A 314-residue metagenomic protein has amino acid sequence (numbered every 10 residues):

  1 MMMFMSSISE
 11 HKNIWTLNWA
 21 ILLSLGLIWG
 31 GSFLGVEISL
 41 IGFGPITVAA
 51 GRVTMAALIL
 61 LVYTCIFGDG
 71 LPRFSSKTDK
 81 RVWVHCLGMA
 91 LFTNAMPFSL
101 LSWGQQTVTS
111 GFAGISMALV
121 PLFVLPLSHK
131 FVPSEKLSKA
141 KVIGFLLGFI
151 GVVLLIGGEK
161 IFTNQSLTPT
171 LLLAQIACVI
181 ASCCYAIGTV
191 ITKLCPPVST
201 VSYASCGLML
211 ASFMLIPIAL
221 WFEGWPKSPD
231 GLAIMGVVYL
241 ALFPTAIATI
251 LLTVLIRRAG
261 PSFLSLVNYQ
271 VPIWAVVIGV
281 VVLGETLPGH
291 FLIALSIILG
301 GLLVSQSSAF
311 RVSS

Functional and structural regions predicted by a protein language model:
M1-L23, L119-C183, G224, H290 (+1 more regions): Juxtamembrane helix-loop boundary signature in multi-pass membrane transporters
F4-H11, G51-T54, L61, G68-D69 (+3 more regions): C-terminal-most transmembrane helix of multi-pass membrane proteins
L23-G31, G35, V62-Y63, V84-T107 (+7 more regions): Hydrophobic alpha-helical transmembrane segments of multi-pass membrane transport proteins, especially secondary
L27-L58, T109-G111, I187-L210: Juxtamembrane helix-loop-helix junctions in multi-pass membrane proteins
S39, V48, R52, G104 (+7 more regions): Hydrophobic/aromatic residues within transmembrane alpha-helices of multi-pass small-molecule transporters
G51-R52, M89, S116-L119, A140-I143 (+3 more regions): Hydrophobic core positions of alpha-helical segments in small-molecule transporters and transporter systems
V62-C86, T107, P133-K136: Membrane-helix interface linkers and caps
V82-L87, K136-F149, V198-G207: Cytoplasmic-side transmembrane-helix entry/capping segments in multi-pass membrane proteins
